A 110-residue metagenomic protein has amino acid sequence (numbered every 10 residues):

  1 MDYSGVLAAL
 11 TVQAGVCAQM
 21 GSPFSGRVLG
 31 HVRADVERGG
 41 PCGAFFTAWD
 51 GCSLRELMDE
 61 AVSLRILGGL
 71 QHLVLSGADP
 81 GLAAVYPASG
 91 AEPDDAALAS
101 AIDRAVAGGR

Functional and structural regions predicted by a protein language model:
M1-A18, P23, R27-R110: C-terminal-biased regions
